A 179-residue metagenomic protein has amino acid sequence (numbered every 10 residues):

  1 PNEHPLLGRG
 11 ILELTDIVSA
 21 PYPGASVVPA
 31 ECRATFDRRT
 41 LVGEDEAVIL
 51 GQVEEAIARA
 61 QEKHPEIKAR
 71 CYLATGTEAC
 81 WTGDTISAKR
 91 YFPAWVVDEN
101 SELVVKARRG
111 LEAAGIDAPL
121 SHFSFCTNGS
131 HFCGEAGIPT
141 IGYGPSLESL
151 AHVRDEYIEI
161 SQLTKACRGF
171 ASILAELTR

Functional and structural regions predicted by a protein language model:
P1-R179: Metal-dependent amide/peptide-bond hydrolase catalytic core, centered on the "pita-bread" metallohydrolase fold
